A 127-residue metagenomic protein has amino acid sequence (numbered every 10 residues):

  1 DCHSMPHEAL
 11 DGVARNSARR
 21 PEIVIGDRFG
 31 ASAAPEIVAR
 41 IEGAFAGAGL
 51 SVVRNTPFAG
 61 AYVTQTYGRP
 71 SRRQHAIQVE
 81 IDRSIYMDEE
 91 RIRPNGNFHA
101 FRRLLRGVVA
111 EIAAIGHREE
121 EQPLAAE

Functional and structural regions predicted by a protein language model:
D1-M87: Catalytic cores of processing enzymes, dominated by hydrolases/peptidases, characterized by acidic/His-rich
E89-E127: His/Asp/Glu-rich mid-to-C-terminal helical/loop segments that flank catalytic regions of hydrolases
